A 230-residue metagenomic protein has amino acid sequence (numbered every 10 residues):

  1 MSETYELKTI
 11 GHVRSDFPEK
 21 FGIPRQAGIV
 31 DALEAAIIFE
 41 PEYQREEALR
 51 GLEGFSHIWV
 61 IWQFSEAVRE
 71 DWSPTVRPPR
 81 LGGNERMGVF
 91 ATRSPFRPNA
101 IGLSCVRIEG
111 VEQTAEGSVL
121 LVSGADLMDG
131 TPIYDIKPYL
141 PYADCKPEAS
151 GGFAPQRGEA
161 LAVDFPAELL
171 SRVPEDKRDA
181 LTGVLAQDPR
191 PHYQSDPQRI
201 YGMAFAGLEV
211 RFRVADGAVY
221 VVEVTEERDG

Functional and structural regions predicted by a protein language model:
M1-A100, Q113-L121, A125-G230: Mixed-charge, low-complexity intrinsically disordered regions
R14, V106-E109: Conserved positions in beta-strands of structured domains
L103: Short coil/loop residues immediately preceding or within conserved phosphate-binding loops of NTP-utilizing enzyme
